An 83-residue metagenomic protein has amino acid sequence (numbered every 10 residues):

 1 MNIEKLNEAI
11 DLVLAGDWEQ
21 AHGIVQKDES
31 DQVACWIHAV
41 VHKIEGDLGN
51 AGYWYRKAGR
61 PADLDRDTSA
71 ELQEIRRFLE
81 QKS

Functional and structural regions predicted by a protein language model:
L6, V13, W18, V25-Q26 (+1 more regions): Inward-facing hydrophobic residues that define packing positions of alpha-helical scaffold repeats
Q20-A21, A51: Solenoid-repeat scaffolds in large eukaryotic assemblies
H22-E29, G59-R60, E80: A conserved position within tetratricopeptide repeats
S30, I44-R66: TPR/TPR-like (Sel1-like) alpha-helical repeat modules
L64-S83: Terminal, low-structured helical/coil segments at or just beyond the last alpha-helical repeat
